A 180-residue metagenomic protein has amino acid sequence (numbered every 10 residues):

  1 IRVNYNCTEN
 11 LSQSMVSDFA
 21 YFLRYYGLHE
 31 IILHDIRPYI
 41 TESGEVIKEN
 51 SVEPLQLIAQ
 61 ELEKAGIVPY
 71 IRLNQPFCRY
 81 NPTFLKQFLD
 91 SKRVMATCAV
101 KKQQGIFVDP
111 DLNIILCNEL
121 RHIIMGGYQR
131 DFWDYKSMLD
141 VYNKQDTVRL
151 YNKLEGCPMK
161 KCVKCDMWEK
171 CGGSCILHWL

Functional and structural regions predicted by a protein language model:
I1-I115, E119-D131: Radical SAM enzyme [4Fe-4S]-AdoMet core and its adjacent flexible, acidic and glycine-rich loops/tails across
N113, E119-L180: Flexible mid-to-C-terminal extensions adjoining Fe-S/redox cofactors in radical SAM and related proteins
